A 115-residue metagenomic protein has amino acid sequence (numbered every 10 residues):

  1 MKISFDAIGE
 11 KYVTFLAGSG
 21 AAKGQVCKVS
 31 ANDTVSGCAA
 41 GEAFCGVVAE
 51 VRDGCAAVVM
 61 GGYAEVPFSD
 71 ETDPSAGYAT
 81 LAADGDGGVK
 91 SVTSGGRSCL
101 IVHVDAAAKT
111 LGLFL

Functional and structural regions predicted by a protein language model:
M1-L115: Surface-exposed, low-hydrophobicity beta-strand/loop segments enriched in small/polar/acidic residues
